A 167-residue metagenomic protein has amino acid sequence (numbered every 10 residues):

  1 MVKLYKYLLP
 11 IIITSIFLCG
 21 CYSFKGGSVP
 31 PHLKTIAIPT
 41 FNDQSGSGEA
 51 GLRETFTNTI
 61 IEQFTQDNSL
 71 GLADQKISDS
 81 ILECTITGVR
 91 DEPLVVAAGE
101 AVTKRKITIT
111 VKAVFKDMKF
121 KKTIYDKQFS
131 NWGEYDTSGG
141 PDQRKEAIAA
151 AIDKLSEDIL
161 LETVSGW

Functional and structural regions predicted by a protein language model:
M1, P10-I11, S28-K34, E83-I86 (+1 more regions): Short hydrophobic/aromatic-rich motifs at helix boundaries and adjacent loops
M1-C19: Sec-dependent bacterial lipoprotein signal peptides
I11, G46, A50, E54 (+2 more regions): A generic helix-loop boundary/linker signal
C19-S78, D91, K119, S130 (+1 more regions): A structural "domain/chain start" motif
Q66-A73, I77, I81-T123, W132-I148 (+1 more regions): Surface-exposed short loop/turn segments
D126-Q128: Residue-level detector of high-confidence beta-strand sites
A150-S165: C-terminal or internal capping secondary-structure element at the end of a domain, subdomain, or sheet
